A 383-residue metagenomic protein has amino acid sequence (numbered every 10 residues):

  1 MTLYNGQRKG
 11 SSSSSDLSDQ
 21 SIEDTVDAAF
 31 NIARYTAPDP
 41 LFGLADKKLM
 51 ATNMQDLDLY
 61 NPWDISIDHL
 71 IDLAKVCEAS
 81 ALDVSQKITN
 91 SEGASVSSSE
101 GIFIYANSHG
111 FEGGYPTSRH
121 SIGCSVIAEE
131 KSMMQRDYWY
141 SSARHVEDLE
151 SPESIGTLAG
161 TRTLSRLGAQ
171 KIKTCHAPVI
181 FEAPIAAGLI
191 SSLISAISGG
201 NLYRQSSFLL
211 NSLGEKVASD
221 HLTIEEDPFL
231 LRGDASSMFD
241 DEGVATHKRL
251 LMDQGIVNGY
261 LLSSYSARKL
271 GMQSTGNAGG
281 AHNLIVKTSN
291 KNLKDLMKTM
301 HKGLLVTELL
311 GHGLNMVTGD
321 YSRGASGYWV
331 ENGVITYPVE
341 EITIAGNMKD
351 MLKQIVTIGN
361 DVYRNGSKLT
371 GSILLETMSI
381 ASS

Functional and structural regions predicted by a protein language model:
M1-S237, V244-H247, D253-I256, V334 (+2 more regions): Active-site bordering "gate/hinge" segments that shape substrate access to catalytic or cofactor-binding pockets
A51-M54, A196, L210-S383: Dual-mode signal for accessory low-complexity, basic/Gly-rich regions
